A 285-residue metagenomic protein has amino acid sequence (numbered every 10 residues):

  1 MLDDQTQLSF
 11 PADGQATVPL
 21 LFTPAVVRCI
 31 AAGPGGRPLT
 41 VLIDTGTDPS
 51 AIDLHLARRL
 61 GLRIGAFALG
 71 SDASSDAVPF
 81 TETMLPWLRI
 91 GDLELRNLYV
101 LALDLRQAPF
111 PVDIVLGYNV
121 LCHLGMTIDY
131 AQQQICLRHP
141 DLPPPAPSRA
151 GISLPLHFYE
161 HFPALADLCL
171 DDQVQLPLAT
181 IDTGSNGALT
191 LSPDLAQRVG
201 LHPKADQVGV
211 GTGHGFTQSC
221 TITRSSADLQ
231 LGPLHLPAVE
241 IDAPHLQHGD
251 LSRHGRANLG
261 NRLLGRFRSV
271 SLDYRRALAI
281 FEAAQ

Functional and structural regions predicted by a protein language model:
M1-Q285: Pepsin/retropepsin-fold aspartyl endopeptidases
